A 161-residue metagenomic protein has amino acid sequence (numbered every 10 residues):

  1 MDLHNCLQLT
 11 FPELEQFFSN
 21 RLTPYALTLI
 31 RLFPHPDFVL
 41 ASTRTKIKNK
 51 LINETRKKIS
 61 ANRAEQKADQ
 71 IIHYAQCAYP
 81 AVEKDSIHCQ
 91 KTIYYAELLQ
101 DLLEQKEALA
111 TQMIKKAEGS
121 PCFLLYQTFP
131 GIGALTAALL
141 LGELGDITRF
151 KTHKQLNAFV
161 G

Functional and structural regions predicted by a protein language model:
M1-G161: A detector of single, family-specific signature residues that are central to catalytic or substrate-handling motifs
